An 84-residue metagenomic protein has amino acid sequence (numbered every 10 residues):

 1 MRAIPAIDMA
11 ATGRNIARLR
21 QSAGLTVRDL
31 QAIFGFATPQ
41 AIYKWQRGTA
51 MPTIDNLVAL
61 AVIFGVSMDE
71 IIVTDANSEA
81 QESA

Functional and structural regions predicted by a protein language model:
M1-A23: A short, Lys/Arg-rich alpha-helix, primarily the initiator
M1-A6, V62, I72-A84: Short, charged recognition helix plus adjacent turn of helix-turn-helix-like nucleic-acid-binding domains
A17, R28, V58: Residues within the helices of the helix-turn-helix
R20, Q31, A61: The alpha-helix within a helix-turn-helix
G24-K44: Short alpha-helical DNA-recognition segment
W45-Q46, N56, D75: DNA major-groove recognition helix of helix-turn-helix
D55-E70: DNA major-groove recognition helix of helix-turn-helix/homeodomain DNA-binding modules
